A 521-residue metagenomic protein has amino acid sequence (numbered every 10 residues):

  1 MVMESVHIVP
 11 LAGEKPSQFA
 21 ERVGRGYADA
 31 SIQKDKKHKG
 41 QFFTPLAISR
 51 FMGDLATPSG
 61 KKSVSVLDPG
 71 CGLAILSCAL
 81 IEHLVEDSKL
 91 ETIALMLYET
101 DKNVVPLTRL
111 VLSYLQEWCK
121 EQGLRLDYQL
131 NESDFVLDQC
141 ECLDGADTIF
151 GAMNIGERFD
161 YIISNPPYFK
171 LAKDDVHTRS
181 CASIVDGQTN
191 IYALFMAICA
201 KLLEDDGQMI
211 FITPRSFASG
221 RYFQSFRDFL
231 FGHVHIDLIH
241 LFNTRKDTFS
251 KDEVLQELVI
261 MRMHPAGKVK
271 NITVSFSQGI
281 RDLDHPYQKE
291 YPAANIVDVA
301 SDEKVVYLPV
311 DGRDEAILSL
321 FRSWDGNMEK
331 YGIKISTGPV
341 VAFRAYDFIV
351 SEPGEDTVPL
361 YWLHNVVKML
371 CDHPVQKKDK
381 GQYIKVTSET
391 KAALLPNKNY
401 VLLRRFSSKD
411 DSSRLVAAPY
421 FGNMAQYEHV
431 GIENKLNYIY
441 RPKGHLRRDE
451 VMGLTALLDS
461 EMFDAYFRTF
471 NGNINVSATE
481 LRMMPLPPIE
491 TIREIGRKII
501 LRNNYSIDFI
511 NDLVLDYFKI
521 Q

Functional and structural regions predicted by a protein language model:
M1-E91, M96-L115, Q139, P166 (+2 more regions): Class I S-adenosyl-L-methionine
Q33-G40, V66, L95, R179-A182 (+1 more regions): Glycine- and acidic
K37-H38, T44-F51, C71-C78, T92 (+2 more regions): Signature of N6-adenine DNA methyltransferases within the class I
G60-K62, D87-T92, K120-L126, N154-E157 (+1 more regions): Short helix-terminating capping/connector loops at secondary-structure junctions
V64, D160, Y400: Conserved acidic residues
Y114-I149: S-adenosyl-L-methionine
N131, T213-P214, W362: A secondary-structure boundary/capping signal
A316-K519: Polybasic, glycine- and aromatic-enriched phosphate-binding surface used to engage nucleic acids
